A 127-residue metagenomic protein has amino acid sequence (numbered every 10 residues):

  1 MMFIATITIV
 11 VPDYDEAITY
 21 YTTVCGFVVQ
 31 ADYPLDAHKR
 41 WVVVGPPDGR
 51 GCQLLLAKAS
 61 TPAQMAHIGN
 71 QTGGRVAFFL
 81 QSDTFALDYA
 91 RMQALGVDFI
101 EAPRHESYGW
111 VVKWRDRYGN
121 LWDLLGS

Functional and structural regions predicted by a protein language model:
M1-T8, V28-Q81, Y89-R115, L125-S127: Vicinal oxygen chelate
A17-T22, M92, G119: Conserved active-site tyrosine of GNAT-family acetyltransferases
